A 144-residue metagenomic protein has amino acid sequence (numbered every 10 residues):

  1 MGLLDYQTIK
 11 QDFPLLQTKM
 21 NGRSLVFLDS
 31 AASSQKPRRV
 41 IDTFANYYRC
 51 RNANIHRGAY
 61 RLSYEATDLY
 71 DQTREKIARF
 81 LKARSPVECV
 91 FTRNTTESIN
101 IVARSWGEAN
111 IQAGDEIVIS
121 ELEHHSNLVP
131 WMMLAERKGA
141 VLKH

Functional and structural regions predicted by a protein language model:
M1-H144: Pyridoxal 5′-phosphate
